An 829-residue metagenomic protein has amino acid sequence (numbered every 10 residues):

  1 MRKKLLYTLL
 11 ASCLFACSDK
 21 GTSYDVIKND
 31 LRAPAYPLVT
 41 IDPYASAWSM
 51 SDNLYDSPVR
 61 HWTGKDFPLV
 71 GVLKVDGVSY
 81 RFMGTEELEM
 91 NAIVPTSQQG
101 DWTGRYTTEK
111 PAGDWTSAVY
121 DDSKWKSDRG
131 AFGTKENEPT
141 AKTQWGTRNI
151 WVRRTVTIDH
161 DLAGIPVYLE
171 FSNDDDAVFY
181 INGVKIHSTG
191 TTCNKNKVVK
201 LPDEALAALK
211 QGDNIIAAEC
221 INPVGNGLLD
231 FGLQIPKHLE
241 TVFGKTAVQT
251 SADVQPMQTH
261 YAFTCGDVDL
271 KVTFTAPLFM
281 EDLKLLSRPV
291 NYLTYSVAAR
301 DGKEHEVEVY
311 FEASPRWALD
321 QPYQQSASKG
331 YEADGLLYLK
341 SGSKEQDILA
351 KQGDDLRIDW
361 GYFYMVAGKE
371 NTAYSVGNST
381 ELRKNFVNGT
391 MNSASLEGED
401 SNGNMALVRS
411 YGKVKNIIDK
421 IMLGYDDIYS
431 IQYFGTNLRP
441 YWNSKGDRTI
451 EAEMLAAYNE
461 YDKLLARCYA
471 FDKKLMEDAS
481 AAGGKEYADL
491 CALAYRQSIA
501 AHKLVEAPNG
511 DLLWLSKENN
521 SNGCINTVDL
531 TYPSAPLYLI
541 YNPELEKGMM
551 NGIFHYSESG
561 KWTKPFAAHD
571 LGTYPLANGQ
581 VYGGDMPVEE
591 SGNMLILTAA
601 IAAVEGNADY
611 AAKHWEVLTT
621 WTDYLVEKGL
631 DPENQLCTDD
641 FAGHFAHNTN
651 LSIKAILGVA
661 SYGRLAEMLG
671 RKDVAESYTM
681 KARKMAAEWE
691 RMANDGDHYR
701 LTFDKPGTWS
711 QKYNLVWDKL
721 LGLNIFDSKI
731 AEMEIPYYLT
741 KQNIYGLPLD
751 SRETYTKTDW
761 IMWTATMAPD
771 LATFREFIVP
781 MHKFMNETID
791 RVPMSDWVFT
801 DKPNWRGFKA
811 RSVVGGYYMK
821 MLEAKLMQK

Functional and structural regions predicted by a protein language model:
T22-Y36, A47, E87-G104, T108-S117 (+4 more regions): Acidic/polar, glycine-enriched structural segments that form the non-catalytic walls/loops of the carbohydrate-binding
S46-S51, F263, T294-R300, G424 (+8 more regions): Well-ordered alpha-helical scaffold segments within catalytic/enzyme domains
P58, G64-M90, H238-T241, K245 (+1 more regions): Carboxylate/His-rich catalytic cores and anion/metal-binding grooves
A92-A112, S117-Y120, W125, T192 (+1 more regions): An acidic-aromatic loop/edge-strand motif
W125, R148, V156-G183, I216-A218: Aromatic-lined ligand-binding clefts that engage carbohydrates, nucleic acids, or primary amines
K271, A488-R496, H502-A507, N526 (+7 more regions): Aromatic-lined, polymer-binding surfaces characteristic of secreted/periplasmic polysaccharide-degrading enzymes
L336-M391, E518-L530, P536-P543, W562 (+7 more regions): Extended ligand-binding clefts on enzyme/binding-domain cores
S444-L465, G523-P632, N648-Y662, A666: Aromatic-rich carbohydrate-recognition surfaces in CAZymes
